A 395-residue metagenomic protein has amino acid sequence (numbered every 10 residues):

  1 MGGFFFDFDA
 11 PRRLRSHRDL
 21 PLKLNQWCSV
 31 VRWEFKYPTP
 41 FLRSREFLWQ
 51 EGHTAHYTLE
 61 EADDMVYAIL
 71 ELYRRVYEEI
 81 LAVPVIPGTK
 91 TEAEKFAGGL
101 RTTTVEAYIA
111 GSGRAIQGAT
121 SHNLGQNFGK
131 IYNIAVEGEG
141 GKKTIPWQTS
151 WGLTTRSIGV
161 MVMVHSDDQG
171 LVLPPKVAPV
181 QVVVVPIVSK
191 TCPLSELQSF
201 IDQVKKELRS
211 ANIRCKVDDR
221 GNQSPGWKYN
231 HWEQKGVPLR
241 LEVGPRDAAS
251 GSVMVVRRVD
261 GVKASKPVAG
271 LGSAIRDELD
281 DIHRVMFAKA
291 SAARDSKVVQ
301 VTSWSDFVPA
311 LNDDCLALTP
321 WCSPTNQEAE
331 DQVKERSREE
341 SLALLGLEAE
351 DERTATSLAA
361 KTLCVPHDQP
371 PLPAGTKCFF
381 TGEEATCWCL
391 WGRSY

Functional and structural regions predicted by a protein language model:
M1-Y395: NTP/phosphate- and nucleic-acid-binding module
